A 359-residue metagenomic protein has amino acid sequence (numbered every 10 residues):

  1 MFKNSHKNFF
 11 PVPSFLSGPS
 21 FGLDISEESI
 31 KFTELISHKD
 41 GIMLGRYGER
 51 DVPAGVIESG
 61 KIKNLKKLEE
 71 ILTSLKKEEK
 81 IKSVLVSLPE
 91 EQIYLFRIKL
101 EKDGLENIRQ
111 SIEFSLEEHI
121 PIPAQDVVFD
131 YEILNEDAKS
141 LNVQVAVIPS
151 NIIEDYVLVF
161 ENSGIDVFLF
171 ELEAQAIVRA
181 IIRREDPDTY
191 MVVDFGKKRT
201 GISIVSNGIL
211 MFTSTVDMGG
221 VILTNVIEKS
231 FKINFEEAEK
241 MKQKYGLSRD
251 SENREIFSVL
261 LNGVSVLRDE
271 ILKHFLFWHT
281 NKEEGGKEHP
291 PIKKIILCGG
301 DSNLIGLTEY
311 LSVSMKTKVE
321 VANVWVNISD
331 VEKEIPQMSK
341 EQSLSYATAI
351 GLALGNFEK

Functional and structural regions predicted by a protein language model:
M1-K359: Hydrophobic/aromatic-enriched cytosolic interaction surfaces used to assemble or bind macromolecules
